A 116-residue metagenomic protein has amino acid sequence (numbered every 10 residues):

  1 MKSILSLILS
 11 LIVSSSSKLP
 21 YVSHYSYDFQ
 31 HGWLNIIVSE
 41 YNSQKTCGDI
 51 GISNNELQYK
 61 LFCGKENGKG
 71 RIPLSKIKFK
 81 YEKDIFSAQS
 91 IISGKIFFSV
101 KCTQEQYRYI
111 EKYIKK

Functional and structural regions predicted by a protein language model:
M1-K18: Classical Sec-dependent N-terminal signal peptides that target proteins to the secretory pathway
L19-N35: Short N-terminal segments immediately surrounding and downstream of signal-peptide cleavage
V22, S43-G48, N67-G70, K83: Short, surface-exposed coil-to-beta transition loops
F29, L34, Y41-K60: Conserved beta-hairpin
T46-G48, F62-G64, K101-T103: Sequence contexts marking disulfide-bonded cysteines in secreted/extracellular proteins
L57, P73-K80: Phosphoinositide-dependent membrane-docking surfaces
F86-S93: Canonical pleckstrin homology
S93-K116: C-terminal partner/receptor-binding element of secreted or periplasmic proteins
